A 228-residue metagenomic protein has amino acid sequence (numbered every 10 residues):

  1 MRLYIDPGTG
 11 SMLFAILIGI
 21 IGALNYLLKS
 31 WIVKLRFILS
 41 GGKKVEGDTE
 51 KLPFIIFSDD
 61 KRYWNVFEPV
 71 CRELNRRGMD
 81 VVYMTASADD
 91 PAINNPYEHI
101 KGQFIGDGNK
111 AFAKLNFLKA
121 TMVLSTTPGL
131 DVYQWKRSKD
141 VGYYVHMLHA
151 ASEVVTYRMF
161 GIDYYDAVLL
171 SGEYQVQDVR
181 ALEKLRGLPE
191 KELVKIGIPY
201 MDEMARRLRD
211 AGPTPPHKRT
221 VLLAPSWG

Functional and structural regions predicted by a protein language model:
M1-G8: Short, strongly hydrophobic alpha-helical membrane anchors
D6, L124-S125, H146, L170 (+1 more regions): Redox-cofactor binding/interface segments in oxidoreductases and associated redox assembly factors
A15-L17, A23-A113: N-terminal pre-catalytic "stem/leader" segment of glycosyltransferase-like enzymes
P53, T121-M122, Y143, A167 (+1 more regions): Structural motif
I55-F57, M84, M147, I196 (+1 more regions): Short hydrophobic segments within beta-strands
F57-K61, M84-A88, S125-P128, S171-E173 (+1 more regions): Structural motif
E68, I93-G161: Extended catalytic core of nucleotide-activated donor transferases of GT-like folds
G161-G228: A nucleotide-sugar donor-handling region in carbohydrate enzymes
